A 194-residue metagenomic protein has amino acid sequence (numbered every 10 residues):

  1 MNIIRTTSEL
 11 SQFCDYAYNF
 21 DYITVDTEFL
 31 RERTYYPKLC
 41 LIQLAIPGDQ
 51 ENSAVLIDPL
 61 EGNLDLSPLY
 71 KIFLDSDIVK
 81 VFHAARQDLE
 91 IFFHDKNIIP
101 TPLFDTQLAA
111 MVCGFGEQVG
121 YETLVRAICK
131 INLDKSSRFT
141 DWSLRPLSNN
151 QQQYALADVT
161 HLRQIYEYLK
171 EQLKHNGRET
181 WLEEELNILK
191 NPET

Functional and structural regions predicted by a protein language model:
N2-S11, Y16-V25, L30-Q172: Conserved DEDDh/DEDDy metal-dependent 3′-5′ exonuclease domain
L173-T194: Acidic catalytic cores of enzymes that act on phosphate-bearing nucleotides/polynucleotides
